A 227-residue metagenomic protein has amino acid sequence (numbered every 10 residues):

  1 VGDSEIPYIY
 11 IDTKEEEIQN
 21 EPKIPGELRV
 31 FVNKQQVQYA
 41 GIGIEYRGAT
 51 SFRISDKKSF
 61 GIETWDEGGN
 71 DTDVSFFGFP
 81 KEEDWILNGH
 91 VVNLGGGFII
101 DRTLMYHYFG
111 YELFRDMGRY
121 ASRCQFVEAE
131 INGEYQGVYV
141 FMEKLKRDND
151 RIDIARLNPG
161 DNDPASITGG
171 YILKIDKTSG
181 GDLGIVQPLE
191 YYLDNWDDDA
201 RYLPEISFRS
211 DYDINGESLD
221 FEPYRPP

Functional and structural regions predicted by a protein language model:
V1-E45: Regulatory N- and C-terminal appendages and interdomain linkers associated with kinase/kinase-like NTP transferase
I6, K23-P25, K57-S59, E82 (+1 more regions): Extracytoplasmic
Y10, S59-E63, E83-G89, L104 (+4 more regions): Structural recognition of the beta-strand scaffold that forms the well-ordered cores of secreted hydrolase catalytic
I18, P22, D56, K81 (+1 more regions): Soluble non-cytosolic domains of exported or imported proteins
V30-G97: Conserved oxyanion/phosphate-binding beta-strand-loop segments in alpha/beta enzyme cores
G68-G69, S75, P80-L94, R119-S122 (+1 more regions): Internal "kinase-insert"/substrate-recognition segments embedded within catalytic cores of ATP-dependent enzymes
G96-R119: A conserved alpha-helical element in kinase catalytic cores
D116-E128: Short, well-structured beta-strand/strand-turn elements
